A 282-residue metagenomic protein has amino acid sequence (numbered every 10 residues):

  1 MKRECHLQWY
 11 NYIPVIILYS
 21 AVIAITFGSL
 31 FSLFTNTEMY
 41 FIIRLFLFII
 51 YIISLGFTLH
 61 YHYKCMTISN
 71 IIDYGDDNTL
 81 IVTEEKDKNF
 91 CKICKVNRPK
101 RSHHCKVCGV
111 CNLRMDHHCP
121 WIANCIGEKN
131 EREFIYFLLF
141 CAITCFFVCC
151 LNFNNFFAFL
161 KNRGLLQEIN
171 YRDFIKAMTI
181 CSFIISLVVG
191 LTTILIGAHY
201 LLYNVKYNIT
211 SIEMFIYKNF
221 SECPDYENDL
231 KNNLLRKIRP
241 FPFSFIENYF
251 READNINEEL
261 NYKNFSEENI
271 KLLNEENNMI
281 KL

Functional and structural regions predicted by a protein language model:
M1-L282: Membrane-associated feature with strongest affinity for ZDHHC
